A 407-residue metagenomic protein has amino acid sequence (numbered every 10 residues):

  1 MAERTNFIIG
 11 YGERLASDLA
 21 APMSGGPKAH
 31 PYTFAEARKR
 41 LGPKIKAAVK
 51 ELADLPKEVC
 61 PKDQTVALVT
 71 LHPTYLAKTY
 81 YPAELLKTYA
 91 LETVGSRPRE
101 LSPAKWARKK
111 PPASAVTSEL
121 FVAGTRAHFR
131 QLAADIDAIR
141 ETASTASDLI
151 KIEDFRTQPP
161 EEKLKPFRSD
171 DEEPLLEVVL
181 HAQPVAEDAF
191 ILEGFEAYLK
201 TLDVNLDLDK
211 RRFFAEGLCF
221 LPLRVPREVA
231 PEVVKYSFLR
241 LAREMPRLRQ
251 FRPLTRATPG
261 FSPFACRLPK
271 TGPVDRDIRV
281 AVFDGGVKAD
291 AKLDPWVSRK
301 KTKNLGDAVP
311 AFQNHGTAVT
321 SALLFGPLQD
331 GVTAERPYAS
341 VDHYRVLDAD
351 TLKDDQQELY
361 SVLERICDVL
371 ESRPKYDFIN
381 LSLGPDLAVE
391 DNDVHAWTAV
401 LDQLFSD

Functional and structural regions predicted by a protein language model:
M1-E58, D63, A67-V69, Y89-P174 (+1 more regions): Autoinhibitory propeptides
V69-Y80, V179-I191: Short, surface-exposed ligand-recognition loops at beta-strand->loop->(often short) alpha-helix junctions that present
F190, G194, A349-D407: Substrate-binding/access-modulating region of protease and related hydrolase catalytic domains
P222, A281-V282, N380: Structured core elements
R227, G285, L383: Residues immediately flanking
E232, W296, A318, A322 (+2 more regions): Alpha-helical scaffold elements adjacent to nucleotide-binding pockets in ATP/GTP-utilizing enzyme cores
Y236, D275-D277, R336-Y338, R373-K375 (+1 more regions): Short, well-ordered loop/turn elements at secondary-structure boundaries
P269-K301, G306-E358, A388-N392: Subtilisin-like serine protease catalytic core
